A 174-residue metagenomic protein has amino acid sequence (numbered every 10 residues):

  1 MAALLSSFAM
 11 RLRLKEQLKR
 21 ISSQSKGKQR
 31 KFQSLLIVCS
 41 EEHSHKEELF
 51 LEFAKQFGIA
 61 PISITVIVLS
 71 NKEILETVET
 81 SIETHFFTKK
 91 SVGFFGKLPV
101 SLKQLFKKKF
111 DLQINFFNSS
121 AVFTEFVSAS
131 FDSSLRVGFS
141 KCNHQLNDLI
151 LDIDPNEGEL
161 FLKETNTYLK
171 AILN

Functional and structural regions predicted by a protein language model:
A2-S34, E41-S44: Short N-terminal or domain-adjacent regulatory/targeting segments
I37, V66-V68, G138: Structural beta-sheet core signal
V38, E42-I59: Histidine-anchored nucleotide/phosphate-binding helix
V38-E42, L69-S70, F116-N118: Structural motif
S44-K46, K72-T77, L146: Short, charged/polar "capping" segments at the starts of alpha-helices and the immediately preceding loops
G58-L102: Conserved nucleotide-cofactor-binding alpha/beta core module
S91-P155: Active-site and donor-binding regions of nucleotide-sugar-utilizing enzymes
H144-N174: Active-site-proximal region of nucleotide-activated glycan assembly enzymes, centered on histidine/acidic-rich loops
